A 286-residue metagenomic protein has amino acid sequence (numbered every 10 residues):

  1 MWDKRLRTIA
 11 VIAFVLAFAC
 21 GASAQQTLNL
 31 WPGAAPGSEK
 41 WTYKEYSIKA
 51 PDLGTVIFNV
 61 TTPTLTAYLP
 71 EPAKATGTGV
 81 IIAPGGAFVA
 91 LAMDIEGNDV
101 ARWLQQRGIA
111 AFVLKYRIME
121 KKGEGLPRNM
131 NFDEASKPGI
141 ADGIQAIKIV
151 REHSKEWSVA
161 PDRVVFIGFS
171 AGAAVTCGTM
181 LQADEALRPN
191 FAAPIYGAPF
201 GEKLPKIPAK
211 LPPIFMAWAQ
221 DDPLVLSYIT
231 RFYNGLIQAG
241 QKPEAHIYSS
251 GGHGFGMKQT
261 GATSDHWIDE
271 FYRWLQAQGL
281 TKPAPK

Functional and structural regions predicted by a protein language model:
M1-A10: Bacterial N-terminal signal peptides that target proteins for export
I9-G21: Bacterial N-terminal signal peptides
A34, Q220-P223, G251-G252: Acidic beta-to-alpha connecting loop that harbors the catalytic carboxylate
A34-I57, T61-T66, E71-V80, G85-W157 (+1 more regions): Serine-hydrolase catalytic machinery in alpha/beta-hydrolase-like enzymes
K137-K210: Primarily recognizes the serine-hydrolase "nucleophile elbow" in alpha/beta-hydrolase and SGNH/GDSL folds
M216-W218: Short beta-strand/loop motif that positions the catalytic acidic residue of the alpha/beta-hydrolase fold
P223-I229: Conserved alpha/beta-hydrolase "acid-adjacent" motif
Y233, I237-K286: C-terminal catalytic histidine-bearing segment of alpha/beta-hydrolase fold enzymes
